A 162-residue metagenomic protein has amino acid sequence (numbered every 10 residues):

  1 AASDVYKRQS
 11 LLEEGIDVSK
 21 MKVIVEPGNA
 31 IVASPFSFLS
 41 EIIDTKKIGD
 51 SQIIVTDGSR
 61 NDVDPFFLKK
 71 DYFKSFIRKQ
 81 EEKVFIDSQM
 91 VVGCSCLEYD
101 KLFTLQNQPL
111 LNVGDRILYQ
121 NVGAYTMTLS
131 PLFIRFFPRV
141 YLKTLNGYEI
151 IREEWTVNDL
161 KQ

Functional and structural regions predicted by a protein language model:
A1-Y6: Short, small-residue-biased leader/transition segments that mark boundaries at the very start of proteins
K7-R8, S40: Generic structural signal for well-ordered alpha-helices, preferentially at hydrophobic/aromatic core positions
L11-K20, K46-I48: Short helix-capping segments at alpha-helix termini
K22-Q162: Charged (often Lys/Glu-rich) extended helix/loop segments that serve as interaction or gating elements
